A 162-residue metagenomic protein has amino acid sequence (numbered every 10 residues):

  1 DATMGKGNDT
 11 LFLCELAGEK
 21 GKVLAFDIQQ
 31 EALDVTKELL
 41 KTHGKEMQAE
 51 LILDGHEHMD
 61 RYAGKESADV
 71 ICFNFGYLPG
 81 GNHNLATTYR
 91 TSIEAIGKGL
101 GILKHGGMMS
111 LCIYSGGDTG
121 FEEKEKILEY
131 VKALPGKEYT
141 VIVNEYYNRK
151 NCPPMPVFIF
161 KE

Functional and structural regions predicted by a protein language model:
T3, I102-I113: Conserved beta-strand signature within the Rossmann-like core of class I S-adenosyl-L-methionine
K6-K20: Conserved SAM-binding loop of SAM-dependent methyltransferases across substrates and taxa, primarily the Class I
K22-D27: Conserved SAM-binding motif I beta-strand of class I
L33-E66: S-adenosyl-L-methionine
C72-A95: Mobile active-site "lid"/loop adjacent to the S-adenosyl-L-methionine
G81-L85, S110-E129: Conserved class I S-adenosyl-L-methionine
T91-H105: A short glycine-rich, Lys/Arg-flanked "PGG" loop and its adjoining helix->strand segment in the class I
F121-E162: Class I S-adenosyl-L-methionine
